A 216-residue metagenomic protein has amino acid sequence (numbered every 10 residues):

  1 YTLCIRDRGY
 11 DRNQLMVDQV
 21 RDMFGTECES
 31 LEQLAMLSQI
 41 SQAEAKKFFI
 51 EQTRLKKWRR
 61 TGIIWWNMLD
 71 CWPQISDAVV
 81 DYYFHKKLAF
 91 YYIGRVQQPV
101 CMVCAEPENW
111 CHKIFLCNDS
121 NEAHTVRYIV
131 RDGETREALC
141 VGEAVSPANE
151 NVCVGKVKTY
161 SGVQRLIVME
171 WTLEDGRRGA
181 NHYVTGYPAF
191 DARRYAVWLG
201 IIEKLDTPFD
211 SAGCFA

Functional and structural regions predicted by a protein language model:
Y1-H124, E203-F215: Substrate-binding clefts and catalytic carboxylate motifs of secreted carbohydrate-active enzymes
I50-T53, M169-W171, G179-P188: Hydrophobic targeting/anchoring helices
R59, E122-T125, V163-R165, G179: Short loop/turn segments at connectors of secondary-structure elements within structured domains
Y82-K86, G133-R136, P188: Short, low-complexity, polar/charged sequence segments that are solvent-exposed and flexible
F90, Y128, H182-Y183: Aromatic side chains
R127-G176: Intrinsically disordered, low-complexity Pro/Gly/Ser/Thr-rich segments with frequent PxxP/GP/PP motifs and embedded
G176-G213: Short beta-strand elements
